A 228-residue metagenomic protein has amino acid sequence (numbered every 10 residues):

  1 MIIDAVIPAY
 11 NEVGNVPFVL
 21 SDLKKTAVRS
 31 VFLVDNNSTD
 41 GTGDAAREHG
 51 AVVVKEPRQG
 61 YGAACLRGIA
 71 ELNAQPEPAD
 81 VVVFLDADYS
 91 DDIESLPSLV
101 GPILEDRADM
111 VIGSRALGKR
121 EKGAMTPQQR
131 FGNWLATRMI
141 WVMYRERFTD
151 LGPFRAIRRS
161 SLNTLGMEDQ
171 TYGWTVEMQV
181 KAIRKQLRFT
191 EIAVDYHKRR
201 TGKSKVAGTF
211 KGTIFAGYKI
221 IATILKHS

Functional and structural regions predicted by a protein language model:
I2-D4, E177: Cell-envelope/extracellular polymer assembly enzymes that use nucleotide-activated donors
I7, L20, V28-N37, V54: Short beta-strand/loop segment that forms part of the nucleotide-sugar
N11-K25: Short, well-formed alpha-helical segments that are part of the catalytic scaffolds of diverse glycosyltransferases
G14-F18, D40-H49: Acidic helix N-cap motif at the loop->helix transition within catalytic regions of sugar-transfer enzymes
R29, G43-Q75: Conserved donor nucleotide-binding strand/loop of the catalytic core
D35-G43, Y89: A conserved acidic beta->alpha catalytic loop
P57-Q59, A63-E71, I93-Y172, R199-I221: Acceptor/aglycone-binding surface of glycosyltransferases and processive sugar-polymer synthases
P76-S90: Short beta-strand-to-loop acidic/aromatic patch adjacent to the donor-nucleotide binding site
